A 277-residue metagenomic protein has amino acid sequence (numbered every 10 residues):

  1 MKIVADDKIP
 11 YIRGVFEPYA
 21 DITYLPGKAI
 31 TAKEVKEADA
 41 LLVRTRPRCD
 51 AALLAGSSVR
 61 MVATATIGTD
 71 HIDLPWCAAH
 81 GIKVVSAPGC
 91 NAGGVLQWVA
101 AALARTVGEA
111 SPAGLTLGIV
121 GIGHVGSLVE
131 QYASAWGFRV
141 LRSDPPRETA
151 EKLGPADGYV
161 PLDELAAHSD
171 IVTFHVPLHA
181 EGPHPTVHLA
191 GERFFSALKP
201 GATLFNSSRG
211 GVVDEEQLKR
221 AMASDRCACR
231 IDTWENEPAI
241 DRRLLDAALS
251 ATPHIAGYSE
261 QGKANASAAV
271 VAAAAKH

Functional and structural regions predicted by a protein language model:
M1-A38, L141: N-terminal glycine-/charge-rich "phosphate-binding" loop or analogous flexible N-terminal tail
P10, A135-L153: NAD(P)-binding Rossmann-fold cofactor-contacting core
D39-S111: Phosphate/diphosphate ligand-binding glycine-rich loop within oxidoreductases
C49-A52, E148-R242: Rossmann-like adenosine-cofactor binding region
G56-M61, H80-I82, F138, K199-A202 (+1 more regions): A short helix->loop->beta-strand "cap" motif at the edges of active sites that frequently abuts
A78, S86-C90, G94-W98, A180 (+1 more regions): C-terminal helix-to-coil terminal segments
P88, L96, A113-S134: Glycine-rich adenosine-cofactor-binding loop
L96-L115, A135-W136, A268-K276: Oxidoreductase and adenylate-handling cofactor-binding alpha/beta cores
